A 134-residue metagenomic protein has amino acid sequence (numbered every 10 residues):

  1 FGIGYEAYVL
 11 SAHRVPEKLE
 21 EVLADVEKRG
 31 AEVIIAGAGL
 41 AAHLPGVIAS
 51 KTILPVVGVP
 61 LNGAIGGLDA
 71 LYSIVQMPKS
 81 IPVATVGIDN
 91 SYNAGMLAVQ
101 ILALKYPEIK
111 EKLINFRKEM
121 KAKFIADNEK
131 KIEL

Functional and structural regions predicted by a protein language model:
F1-R14: Glycine-rich phosphate/diphosphate-binding loop of Rossmann-like nucleotide-binding domains
G2-G4, E32, I53, S80: A generic structural signal for alpha->beta connector loops
Y5-E6, G67-L134: C-terminal binding/interaction regions
L10-A12, G39-L40, L61-A64, I88-D89: Short, ordered loop/turn segments at secondary-structure junctions
A12-A24: Structural motif
P16-K18, A41-V47, G66-L68, S91-G95: Short glycine/serine/threonine-rich phosphate/pyrophosphate-binding segments that cradle anionic phosphate groups
V22-P60: Glycine-rich phosphate-binding loop
